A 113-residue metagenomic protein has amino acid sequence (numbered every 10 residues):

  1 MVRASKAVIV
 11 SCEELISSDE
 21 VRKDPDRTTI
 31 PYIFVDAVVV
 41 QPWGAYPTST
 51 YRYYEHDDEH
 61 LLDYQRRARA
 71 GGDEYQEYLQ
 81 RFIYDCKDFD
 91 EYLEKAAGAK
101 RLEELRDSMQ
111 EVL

Functional and structural regions predicted by a protein language model:
M1-L113: Metallocofactor- and cofactor-centric catalytic cores in central/energy metabolism, strongly enriched
